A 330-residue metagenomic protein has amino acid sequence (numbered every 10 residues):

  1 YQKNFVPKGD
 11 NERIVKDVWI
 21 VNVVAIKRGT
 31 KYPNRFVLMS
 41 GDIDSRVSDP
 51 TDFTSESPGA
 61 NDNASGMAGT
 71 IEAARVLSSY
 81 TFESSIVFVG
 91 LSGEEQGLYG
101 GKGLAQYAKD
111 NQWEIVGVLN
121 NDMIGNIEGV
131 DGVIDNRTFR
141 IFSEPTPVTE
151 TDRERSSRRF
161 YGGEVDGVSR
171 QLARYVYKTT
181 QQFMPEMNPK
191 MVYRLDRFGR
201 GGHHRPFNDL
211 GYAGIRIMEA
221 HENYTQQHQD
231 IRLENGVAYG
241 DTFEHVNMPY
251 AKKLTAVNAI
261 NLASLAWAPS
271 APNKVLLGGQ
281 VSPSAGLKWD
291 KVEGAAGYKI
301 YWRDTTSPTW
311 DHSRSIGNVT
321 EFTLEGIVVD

Functional and structural regions predicted by a protein language model:
Y1-R28: A non-catalytic alpha/beta surface segment that caps or lines the substrate-entry region of metallo-dependent hydrolase
A25, M39, D44-S45, P50-L98 (+1 more regions): Alpha-helical metal-binding/catalytic segments enriched in His/Glu/Asp
L91-G202, L210: Metal-dependent peptidase/peptidase-like ectodomains
I124-E144, M191-P269: Active-site-adjacent mobile loop/cap segments within catalytic or ligand-binding domains
P283-A295: Conserved aromatic anchor
Y298-Y301: Short beta-strand elements bearing conserved aromatic residues within extracellular beta-rich modules
H312-V319: Short beta-strand segments within Ig-like beta-sandwich modules, predominantly Fibronectin type-III
L324-D330: Beta-strand-rich modules
